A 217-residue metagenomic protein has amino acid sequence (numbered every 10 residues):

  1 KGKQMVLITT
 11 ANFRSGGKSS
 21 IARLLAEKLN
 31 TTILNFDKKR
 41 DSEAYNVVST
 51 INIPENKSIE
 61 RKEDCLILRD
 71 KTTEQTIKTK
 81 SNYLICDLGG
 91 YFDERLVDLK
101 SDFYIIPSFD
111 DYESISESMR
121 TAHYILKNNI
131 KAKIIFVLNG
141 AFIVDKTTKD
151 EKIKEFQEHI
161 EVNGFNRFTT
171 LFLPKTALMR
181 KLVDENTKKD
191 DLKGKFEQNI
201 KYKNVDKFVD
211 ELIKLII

Functional and structural regions predicted by a protein language model:
K3-L29: Walker A (P-loop) phosphate-binding motif
A11, L34-N35, L84-D87, Y104-F109 (+1 more regions): Conserved beta-strand segments of the P-loop GTPase G domain that flank and frequently precede/overlap
L29-Y45: Short beta-strand-centered segment that lines the nucleotide-binding/catalytic pocket of NTP-utilizing
I77-V97: Switch II (G3) loop of P-loop NTPases
F92-Y112: Inter-motif core of Ras-like GTPase G domains
I115-G140: Conserved C-terminal guanine-recognition region of P-loop GTPase G domains, centered on the G4
T147-G194: Beta-strand-loop-alpha "switch" segments that mediate conformational coupling across diverse proteins
K188-I217: NTP-binding/hydrolysis catalytic cores, primarily Walker-type P-loop NTPases
